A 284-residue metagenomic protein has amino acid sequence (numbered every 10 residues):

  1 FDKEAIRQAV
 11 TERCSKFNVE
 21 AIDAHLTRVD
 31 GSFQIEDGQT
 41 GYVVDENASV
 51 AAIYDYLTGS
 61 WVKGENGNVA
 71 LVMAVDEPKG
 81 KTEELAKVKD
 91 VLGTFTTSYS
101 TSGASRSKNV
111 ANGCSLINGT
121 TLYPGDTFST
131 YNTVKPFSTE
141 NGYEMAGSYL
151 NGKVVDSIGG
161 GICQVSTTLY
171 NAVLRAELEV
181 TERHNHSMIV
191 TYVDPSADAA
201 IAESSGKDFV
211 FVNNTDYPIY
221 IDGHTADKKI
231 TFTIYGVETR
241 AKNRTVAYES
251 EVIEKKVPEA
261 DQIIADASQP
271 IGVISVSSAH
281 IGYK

Functional and structural regions predicted by a protein language model:
E4-K284: Well-ordered beta-sheet/strand-loop patches within structured domains
